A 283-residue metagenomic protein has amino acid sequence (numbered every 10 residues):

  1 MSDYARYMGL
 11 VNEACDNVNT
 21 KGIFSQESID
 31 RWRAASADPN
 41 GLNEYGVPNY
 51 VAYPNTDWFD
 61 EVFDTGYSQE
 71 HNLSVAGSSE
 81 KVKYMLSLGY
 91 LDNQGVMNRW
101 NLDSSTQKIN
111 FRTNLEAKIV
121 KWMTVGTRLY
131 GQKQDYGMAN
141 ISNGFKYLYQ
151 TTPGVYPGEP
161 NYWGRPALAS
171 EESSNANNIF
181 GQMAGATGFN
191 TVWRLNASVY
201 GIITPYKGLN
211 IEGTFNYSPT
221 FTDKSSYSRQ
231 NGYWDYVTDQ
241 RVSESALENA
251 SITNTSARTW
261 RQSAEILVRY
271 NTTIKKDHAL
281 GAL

Functional and structural regions predicted by a protein language model:
M1-P54, M85, L91-N196, E212-T214 (+1 more regions): Surface-exposed loop/interface segments of Gram-negative outer-membrane beta-barrel transport/assembly proteins
W58-D60: Surface-exposed cleft-lining segments at the edges of enzyme active sites
V62-G66: Short Gly/Pro-enriched turn/cap motifs at secondary-structure boundaries
Y67-Q69, I109: Residues that act as N-cap/strand-start positions at coil-to-secondary-structure junctions
E70, A197-I203, Y217-P219: Alpha-helical support elements that line or immediately flank enzyme active sites and cofactor-binding pockets
L73-S74: A broad "non-catalytic interaction surface" signal
G77-K81: A generic beta-sheet turn/junction motif
Y206-K207: Long hydrophobic segments that form regular secondary structure
